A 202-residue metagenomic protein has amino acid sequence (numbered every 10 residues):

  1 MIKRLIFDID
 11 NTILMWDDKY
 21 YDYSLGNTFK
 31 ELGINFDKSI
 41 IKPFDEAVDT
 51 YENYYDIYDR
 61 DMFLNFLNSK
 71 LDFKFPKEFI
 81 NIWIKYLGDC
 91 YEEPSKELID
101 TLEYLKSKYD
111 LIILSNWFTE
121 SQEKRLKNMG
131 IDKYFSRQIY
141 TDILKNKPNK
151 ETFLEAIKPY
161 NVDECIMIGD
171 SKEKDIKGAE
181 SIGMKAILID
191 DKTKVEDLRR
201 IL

Functional and structural regions predicted by a protein language model:
M1-L5, E103, I112, F118-L202: Asp-based, Mg2+/Mn2+-dependent phosphohydrolase catalytic module
M1-P43: Active-site neighborhood of HAD-like aspartate-dependent phosphohydrolases
D10, W117-F118: Anionic group-transfer/hydrolysis microenvironments
Y21-F29, W83-L87, Q122: Hydrophobic alpha-helical core bundles mediating ligand binding, dimerization, or RNAP-core interactions
Y23, N27, M62, F66 (+4 more regions): Alpha-helical elements of Rossmann-like donor-binding domains used by nucleotide-donor carbohydrate transfer enzymes
L32-F36, L71-K74, G130-Y134: Short helix-capping segments at alpha-helix termini
E46-W83: A metal-dependent, Asp-based hydrolase signature
D61, F73, I84-I113, K150: Short, acidic loop-to-helix structural element flanking the phosphoryl-transfer center in phosphate-processing enzymes
